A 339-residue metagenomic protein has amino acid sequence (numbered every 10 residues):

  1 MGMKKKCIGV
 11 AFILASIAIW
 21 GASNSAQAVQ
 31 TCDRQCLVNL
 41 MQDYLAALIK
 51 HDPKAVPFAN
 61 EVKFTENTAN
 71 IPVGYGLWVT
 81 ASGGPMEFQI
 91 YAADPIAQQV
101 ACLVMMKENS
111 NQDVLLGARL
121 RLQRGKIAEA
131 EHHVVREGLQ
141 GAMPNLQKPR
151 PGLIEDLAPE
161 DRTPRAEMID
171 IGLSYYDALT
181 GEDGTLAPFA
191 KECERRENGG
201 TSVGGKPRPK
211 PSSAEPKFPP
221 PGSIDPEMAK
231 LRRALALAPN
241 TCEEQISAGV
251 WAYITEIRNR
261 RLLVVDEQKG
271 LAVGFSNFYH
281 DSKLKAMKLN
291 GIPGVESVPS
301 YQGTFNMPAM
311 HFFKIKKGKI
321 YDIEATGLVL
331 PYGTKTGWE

Functional and structural regions predicted by a protein language model:
M1-A11: Bacterial N-terminal signal peptides that target proteins for export
I17-S25: C-terminal segment of classical bacterial N-terminal signal peptides
A26-E339: C-terminal and inter-domain tail/linker signature
